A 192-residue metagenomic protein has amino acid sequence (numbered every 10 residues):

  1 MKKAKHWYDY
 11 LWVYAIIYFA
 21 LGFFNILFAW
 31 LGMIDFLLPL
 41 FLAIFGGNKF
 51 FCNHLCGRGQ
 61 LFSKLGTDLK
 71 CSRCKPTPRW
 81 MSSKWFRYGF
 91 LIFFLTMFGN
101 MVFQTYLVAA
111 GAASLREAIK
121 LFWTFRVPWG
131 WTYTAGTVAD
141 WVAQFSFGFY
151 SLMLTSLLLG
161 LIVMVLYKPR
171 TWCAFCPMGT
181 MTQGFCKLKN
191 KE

Functional and structural regions predicted by a protein language model:
M1-E192: Non-ligating segments of multi-cofactor redox enzymes
